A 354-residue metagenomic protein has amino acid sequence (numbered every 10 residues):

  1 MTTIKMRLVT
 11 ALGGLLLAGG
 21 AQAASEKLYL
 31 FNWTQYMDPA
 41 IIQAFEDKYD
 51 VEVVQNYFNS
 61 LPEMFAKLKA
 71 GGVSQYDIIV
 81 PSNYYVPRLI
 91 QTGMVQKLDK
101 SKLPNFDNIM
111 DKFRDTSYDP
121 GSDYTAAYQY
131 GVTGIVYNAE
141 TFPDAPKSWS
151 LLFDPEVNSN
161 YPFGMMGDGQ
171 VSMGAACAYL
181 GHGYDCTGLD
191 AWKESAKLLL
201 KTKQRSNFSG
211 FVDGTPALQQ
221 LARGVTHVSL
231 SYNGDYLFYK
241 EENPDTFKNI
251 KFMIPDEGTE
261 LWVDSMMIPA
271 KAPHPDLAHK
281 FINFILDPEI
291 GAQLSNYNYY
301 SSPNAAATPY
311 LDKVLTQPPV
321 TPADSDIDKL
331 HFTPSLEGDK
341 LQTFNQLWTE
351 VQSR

Functional and structural regions predicted by a protein language model:
A24-R88: Early extracytoplasmic/lumenal segment of secretory-pathway proteins
S74-I78, Q96-K100, N105-I135, Y161-F163: A structural signal for short loop-to-beta-strand junctions that line the ligand-binding cleft of periplasmic/secreted
I90-K97, T116-S122, Y239-I254, K313-P318: Ligand-binding "clamshell"
Q96-D107, T125, T246-E260, P269-A272: Short beta-strand->loop
G134-T141, C177-H182, W262-H274, Q293: A bilobed periplasmic-binding-protein/Venus flytrap-type ligand-binding module shared by bacterial periplasmic
G164-M165, A176, Y184-M253: Ligand-binding pocket segment of bilobal, Venus flytrap-like solute-binding proteins
Q219, D324-R354: Conserved C-terminal helix/tail region of periplasmic/extracytoplasmic solute-binding proteins
P269-D328: Mature extracytoplasmic/periplasmic domains
